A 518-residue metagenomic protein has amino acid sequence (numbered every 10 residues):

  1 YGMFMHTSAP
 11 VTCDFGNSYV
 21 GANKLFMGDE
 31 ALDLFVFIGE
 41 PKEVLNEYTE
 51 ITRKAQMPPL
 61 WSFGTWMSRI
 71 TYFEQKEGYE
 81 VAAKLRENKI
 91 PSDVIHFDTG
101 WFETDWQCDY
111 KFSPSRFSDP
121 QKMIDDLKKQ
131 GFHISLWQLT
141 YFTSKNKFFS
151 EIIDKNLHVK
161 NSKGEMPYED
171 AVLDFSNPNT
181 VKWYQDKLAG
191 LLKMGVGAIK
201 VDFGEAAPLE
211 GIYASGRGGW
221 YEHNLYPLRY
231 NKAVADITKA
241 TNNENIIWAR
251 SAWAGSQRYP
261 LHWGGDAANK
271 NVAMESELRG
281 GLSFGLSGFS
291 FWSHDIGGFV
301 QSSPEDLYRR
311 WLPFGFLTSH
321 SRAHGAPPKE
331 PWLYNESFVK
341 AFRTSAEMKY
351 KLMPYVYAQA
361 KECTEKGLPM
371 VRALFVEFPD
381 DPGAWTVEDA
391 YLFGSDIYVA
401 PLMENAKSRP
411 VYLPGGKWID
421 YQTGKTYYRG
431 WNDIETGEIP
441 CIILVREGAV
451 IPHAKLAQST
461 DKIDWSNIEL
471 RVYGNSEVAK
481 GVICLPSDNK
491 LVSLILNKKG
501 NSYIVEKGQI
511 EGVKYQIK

Functional and structural regions predicted by a protein language model:
Y1-I439: Catalytic-domain carbohydrate-binding cleft regions of carbohydrate-active enzymes
P440-K518: Accessory, solvent-exposed terminal regions and/or long lumenal/extracellular loops of proteins
